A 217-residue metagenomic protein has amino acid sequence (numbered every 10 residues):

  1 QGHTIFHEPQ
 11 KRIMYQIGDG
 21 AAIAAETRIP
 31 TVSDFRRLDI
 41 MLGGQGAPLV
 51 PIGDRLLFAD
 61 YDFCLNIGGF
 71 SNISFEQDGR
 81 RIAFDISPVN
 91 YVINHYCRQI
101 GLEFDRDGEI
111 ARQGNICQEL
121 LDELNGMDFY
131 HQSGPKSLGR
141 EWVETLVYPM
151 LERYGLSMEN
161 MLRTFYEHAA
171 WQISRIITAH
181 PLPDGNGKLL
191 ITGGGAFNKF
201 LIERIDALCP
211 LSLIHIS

Functional and structural regions predicted by a protein language model:
Q1, A25, T31-R36, I40-L42 (+2 more regions): General beta-strand structural signal in soluble alpha/beta enzymes
Q1-G18: Short beta-strand-loop/turn "lid" adjacent to the catalytic site in phosphate-handling enzymes
Y15-D19, Q45-A59, I67: Active-site glycine-rich loop that binds ribose-phosphate moieties when present
S71-E76: Short beta-strand scaffold segments in enzyme catalytic cores
I82-A170, S174: Conserved ATP-utilizing enzyme core subdomain
R175-G185: Phosphate/pyrophosphate-binding loops at sites that engage ATP/ADP/AMP, CoA/4′-phosphopantetheine, polyphosphate
N186-I205: Glycine-rich phosphate-binding loops at beta-strand->alpha-helix junctions
I214-I216: Conserved small/polar residues in nucleotide/adenosyl-binding loops
